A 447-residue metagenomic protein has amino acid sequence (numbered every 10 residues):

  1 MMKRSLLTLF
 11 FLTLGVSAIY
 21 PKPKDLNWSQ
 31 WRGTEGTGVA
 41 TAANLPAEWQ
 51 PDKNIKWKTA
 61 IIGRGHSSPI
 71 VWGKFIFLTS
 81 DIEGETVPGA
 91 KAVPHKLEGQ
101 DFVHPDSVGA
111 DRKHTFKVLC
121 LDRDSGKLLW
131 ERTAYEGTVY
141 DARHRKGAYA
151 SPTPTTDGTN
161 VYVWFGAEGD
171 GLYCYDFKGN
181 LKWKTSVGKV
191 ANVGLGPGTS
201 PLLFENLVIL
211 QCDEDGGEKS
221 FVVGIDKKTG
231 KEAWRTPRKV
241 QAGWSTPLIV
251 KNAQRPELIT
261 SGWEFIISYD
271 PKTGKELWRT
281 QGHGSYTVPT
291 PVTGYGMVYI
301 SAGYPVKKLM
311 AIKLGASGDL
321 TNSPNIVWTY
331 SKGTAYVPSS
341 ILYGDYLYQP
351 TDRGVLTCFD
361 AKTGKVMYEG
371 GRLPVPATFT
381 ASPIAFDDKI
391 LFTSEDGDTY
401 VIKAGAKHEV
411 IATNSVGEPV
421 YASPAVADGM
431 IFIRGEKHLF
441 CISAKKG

Functional and structural regions predicted by a protein language model:
M1-S5: Positively charged n-region of N-terminal signal peptides that target proteins for export
L6-L7, D352: Intrinsically disordered, low-complexity segments enriched in glycine/proline and serine/threonine
T8-S17: Bacterial N-terminal signal peptides
Y20-G447: Noncatalytic, solvent-exposed loop/strand surfaces of beta-propeller-type extracellular/periplasmic domains
